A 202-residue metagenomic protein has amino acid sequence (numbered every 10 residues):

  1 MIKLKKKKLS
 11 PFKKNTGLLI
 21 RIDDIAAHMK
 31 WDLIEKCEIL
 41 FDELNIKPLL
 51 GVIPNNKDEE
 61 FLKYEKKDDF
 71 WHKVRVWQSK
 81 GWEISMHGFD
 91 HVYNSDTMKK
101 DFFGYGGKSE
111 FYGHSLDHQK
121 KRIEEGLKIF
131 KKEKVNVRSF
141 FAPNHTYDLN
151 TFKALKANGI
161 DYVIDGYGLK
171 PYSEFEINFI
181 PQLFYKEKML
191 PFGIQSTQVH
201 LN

Functional and structural regions predicted by a protein language model:
I2-E83: Active-site beta->alpha N-cap acidic-glycine motif
I2-W31, L40, F152-N202: C-terminal active-site subregion of NodB/CE4 polysaccharide deacetylases
N15-A26, F89, G107, E133-H145: Active-site groove signature of glycoside hydrolases
G17-L19, K47-L49, G81-S85, N136-S139 (+2 more regions): Structural preference for beta-strand elements that scaffold enzyme active sites
I22-D24, L50-P54, M86-D90, F141-N144 (+2 more regions): A cross-domain feature marking catalytic cores of carbohydrate-active enzymes and several ubiquitous metabolic/repair
I25-L33, N55-D69, V92, L116 (+2 more regions): Acidic-and-aromatic substrate-binding clefts and catalytic sites of carbohydrate-active enzymes
N94-G106: Short, flexible, mixed-charge acidic loops at enzyme active sites
E110-P181: Catalytic domains of cell-wall/extracellular-matrix polysaccharide-remodeling enzymes, centered on de-N-acetylation
